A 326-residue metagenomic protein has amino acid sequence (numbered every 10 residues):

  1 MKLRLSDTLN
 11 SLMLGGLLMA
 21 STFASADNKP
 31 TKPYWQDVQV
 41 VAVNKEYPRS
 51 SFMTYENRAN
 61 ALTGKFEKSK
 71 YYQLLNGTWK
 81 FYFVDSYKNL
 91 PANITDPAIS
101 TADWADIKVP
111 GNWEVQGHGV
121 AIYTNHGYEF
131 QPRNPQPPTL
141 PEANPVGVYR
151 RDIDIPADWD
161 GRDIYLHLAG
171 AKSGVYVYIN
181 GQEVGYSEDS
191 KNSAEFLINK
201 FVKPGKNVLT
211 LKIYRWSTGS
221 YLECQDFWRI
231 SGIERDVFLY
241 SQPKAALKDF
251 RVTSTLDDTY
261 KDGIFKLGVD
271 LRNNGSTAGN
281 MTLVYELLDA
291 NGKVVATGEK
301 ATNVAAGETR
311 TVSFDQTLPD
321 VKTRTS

Functional and structural regions predicted by a protein language model:
N10-S21: Bacterial N-terminal signal peptides
A20-N28: Bacterial Sec-dependent signal peptides at the C-terminal "C-region" and cleavage site
D27-L74, T78-K80, Y87: N-terminal pre-domain segments of enzymes
K29-P30, Y34-Q36, K65-F66, K80-V84 (+6 more regions): Accessory beta-strand-rich segments of carbohydrate-active enzymes
V146, P204-G205, D262, A305-T309: Solvent-exposed, conformationally flexible loop/turn segments
I179, D262-N303, R310-F314: Beta-strand-rich binding/interaction modules
I198-K200, S313-S326: Short, hydrophobic beta-strand segments
V252-T259: Short beta-strand segments of immunoglobulin-like
